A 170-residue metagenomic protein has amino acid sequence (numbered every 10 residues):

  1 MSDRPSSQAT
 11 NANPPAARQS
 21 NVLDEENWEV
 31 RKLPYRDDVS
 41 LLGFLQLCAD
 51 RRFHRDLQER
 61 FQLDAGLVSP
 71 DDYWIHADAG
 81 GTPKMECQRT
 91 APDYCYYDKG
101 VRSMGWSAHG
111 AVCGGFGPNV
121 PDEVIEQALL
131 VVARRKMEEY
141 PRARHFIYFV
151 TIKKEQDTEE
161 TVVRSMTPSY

Functional and structural regions predicted by a protein language model:
S2-G43, C48-L57, A79-S103, V112-Y170: Divalent-metal-activated hydrolytic enzyme cores
Q58-L67: Short Gly/aromatic-enriched secondary-structure transition segments
V68, H109-V112: Short connector loops/turns at beta-strand edges and beta->alpha or beta->beta junctions
S69-G81: A short beta-strand-loop structural module common to alpha/beta enzyme folds
D72, V101-A108: Glycine-rich phosphate/pyrophosphate-binding loops and their adjacent beta-strand/loop elements at enzyme active sites
